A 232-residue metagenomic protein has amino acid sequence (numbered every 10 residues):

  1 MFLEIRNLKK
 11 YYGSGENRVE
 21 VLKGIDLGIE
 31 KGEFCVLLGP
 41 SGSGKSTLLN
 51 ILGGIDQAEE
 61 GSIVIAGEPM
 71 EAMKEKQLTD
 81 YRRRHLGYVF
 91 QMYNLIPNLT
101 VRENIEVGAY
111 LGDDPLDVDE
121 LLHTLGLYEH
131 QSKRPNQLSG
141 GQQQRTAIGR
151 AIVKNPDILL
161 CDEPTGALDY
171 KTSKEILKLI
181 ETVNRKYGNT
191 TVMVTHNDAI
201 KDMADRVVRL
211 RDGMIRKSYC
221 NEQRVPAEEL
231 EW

Functional and structural regions predicted by a protein language model:
F2-A204, R209-L210: ABC family nucleotide-binding domain
M214-W232: Conserved beta-strand-loop-alpha-helix hinge in the C-terminal portion of ABC ATPase nucleotide-binding domains
